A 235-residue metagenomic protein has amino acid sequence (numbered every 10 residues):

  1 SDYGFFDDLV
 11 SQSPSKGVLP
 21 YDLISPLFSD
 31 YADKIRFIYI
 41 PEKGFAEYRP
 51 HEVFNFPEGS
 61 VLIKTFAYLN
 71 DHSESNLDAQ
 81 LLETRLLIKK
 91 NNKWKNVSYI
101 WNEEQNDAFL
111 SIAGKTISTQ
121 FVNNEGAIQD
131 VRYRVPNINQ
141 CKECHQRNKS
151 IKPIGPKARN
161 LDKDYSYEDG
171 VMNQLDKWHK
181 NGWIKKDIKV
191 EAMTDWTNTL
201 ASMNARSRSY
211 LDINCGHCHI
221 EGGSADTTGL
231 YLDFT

Functional and structural regions predicted by a protein language model:
S1-I38: N-terminal pre-domain segments of enzymes
I35-E47: Short, structured beta-strand/loop micro-motifs enriched in basic residues and often containing a Trp
A46-Y48, D71-S73: Short, solvent-exposed loop/turn elements at domain surfaces
P50-E52, C144: Short, conserved secondary-structure segments in the cores of folded domains
F56-G59: Short, well-ordered loop/turn sites that connect or cap secondary structure elements
H72-T235: Sequence context surrounding c-type heme c attachment/ligation sites in exported
